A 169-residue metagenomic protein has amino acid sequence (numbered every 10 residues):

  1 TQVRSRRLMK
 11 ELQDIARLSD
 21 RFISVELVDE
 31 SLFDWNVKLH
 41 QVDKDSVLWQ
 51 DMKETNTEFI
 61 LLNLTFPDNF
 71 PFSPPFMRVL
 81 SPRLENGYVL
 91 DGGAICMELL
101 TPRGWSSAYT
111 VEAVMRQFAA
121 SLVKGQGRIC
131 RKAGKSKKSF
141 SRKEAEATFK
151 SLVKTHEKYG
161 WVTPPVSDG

Functional and structural regions predicted by a protein language model:
T1-F59, D68-G169: UBC/E2-like fold recognition across ubiquitin and ubiquitin-like conjugation systems, capturing catalytically active
